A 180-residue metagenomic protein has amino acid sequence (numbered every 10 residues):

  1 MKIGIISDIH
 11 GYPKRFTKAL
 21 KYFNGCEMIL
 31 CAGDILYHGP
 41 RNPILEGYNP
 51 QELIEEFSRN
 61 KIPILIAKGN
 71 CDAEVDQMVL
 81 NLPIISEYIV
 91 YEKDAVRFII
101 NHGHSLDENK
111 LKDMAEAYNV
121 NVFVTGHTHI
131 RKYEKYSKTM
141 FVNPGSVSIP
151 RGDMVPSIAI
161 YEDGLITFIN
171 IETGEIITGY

Functional and structural regions predicted by a protein language model:
K2-H10, V96-H104, M140-G145, F168: Active-site-proximal beta-strand elements of phosphoester/diester hydrolases
K2-K93: Core catalytic region of metal-dependent phosphoesterases/phosphodiesterases, especially metallo-beta-lactamase-like
H10-R15, Y37-G39, C71-Q77, S105-K110 (+2 more regions): Active-site environment of divalent metal-dependent phosphoester hydrolases
L30, L65-A67, V122-V124, M140-V142 (+1 more regions): Hydrophobic/aromatic beta-strand patches that form the interior of the parallel beta-sheet core in alpha/beta enzyme
G47, I62-P63, K138-G145: Short acidic, glycine/proline-enriched helix-loop-strand junctions
F57-K61, A115-Y118, Y136: Short, conserved loop/helix-junction motifs that constitute active-site signature segments in enzyme catalytic cores
N81-T128: Internal catalytic-core helix/loop-beta-alpha segment that presents or stabilizes conserved functional determinants
K93-D94, Y118, K135, F141-Y180: Binuclear metal-dependent phosphoesterase catalytic core
